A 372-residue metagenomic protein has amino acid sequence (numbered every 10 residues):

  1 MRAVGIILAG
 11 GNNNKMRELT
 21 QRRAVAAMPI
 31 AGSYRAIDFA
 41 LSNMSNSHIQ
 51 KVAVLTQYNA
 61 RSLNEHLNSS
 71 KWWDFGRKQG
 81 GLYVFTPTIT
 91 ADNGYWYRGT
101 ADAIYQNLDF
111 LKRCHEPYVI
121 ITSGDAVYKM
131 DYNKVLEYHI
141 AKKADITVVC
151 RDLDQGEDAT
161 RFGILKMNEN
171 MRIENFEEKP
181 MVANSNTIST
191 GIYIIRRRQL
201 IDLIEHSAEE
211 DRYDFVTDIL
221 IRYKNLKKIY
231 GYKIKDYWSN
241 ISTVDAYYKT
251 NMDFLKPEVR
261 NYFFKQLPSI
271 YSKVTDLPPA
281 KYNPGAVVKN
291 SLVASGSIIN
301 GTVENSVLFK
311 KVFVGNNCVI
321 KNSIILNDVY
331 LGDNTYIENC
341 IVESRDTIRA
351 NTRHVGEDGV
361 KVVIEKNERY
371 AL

Functional and structural regions predicted by a protein language model:
M1-F254, I364-K366: Unchanged
M1-V4, R198, H206-L372: Left-handed beta-helix
